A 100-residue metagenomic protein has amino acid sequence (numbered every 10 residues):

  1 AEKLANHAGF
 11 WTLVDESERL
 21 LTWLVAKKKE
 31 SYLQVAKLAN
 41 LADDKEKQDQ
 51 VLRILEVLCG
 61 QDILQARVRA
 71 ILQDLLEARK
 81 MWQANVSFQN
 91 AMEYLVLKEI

Functional and structural regions predicted by a protein language model:
A1-I54, C59-I100: Charged, glycine-rich active-site and insertion segments that engage polyanionic ligands
